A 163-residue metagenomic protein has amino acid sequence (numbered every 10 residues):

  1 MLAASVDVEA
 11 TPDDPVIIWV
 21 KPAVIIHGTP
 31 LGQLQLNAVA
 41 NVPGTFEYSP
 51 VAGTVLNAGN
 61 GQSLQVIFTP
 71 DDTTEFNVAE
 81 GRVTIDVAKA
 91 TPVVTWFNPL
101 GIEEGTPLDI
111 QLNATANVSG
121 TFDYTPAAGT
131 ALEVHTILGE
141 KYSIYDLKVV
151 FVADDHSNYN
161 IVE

Functional and structural regions predicted by a protein language model:
M1-E163: Solvent-exposed beta-strand/loop surfaces, strongest in extracytoplasmic domains of secreted and cell-surface proteins
